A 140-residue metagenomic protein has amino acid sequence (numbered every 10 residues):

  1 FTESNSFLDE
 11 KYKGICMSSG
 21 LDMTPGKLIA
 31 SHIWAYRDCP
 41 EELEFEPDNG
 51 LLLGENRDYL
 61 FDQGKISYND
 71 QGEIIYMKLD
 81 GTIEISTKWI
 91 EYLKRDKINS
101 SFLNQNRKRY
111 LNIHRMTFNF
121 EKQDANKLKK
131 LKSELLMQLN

Functional and structural regions predicted by a protein language model:
T2-S4, E10-K11, P25-L28, A35-N140: A detector for short metal-coordination/catalytic motifs
C16-S19, G54: Short cysteine-rich clusters marking metal-coordination/redox-active sites
